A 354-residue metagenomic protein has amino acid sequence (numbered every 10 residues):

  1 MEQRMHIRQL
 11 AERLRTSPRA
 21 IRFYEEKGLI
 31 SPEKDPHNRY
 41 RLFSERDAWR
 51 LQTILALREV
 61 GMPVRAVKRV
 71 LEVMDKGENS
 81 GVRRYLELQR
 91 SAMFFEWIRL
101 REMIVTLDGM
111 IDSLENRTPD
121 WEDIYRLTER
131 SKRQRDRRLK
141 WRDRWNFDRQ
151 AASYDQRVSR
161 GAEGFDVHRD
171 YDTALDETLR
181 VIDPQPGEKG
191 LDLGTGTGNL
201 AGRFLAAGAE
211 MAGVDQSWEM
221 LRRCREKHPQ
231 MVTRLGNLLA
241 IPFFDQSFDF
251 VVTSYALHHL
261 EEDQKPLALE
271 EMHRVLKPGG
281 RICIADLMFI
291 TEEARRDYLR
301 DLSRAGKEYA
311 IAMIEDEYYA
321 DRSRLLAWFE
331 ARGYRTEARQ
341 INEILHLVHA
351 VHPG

Functional and structural regions predicted by a protein language model:
M1-R65: Basic helix-turn-helix/winged-helix DNA-binding cores and closely related short helical interaction motifs
V73-S131: Short, charged amphipathic alpha-helical surface segments
D136-D183: Conserved class I S-adenosyl-L-methionine
K189-A240: Class I SAM-dependent methyltransferase SAM/SAH-binding core
L239-V251: A short acidic, Gly/Pro-enriched loop at the edge of an enzyme's catalytic core that lines a small-molecule cofactor
P266-P278: A short glycine-rich, Lys/Arg-flanked "PGG" loop and its adjoining helix->strand segment in the class I
I284-R339: C-terminal alpha-helical "lid/dimerization" subdomain adjacent to the S-adenosyl-L-methionine
A331-G354: Core SAM-dependent methyltransferase catalytic element
